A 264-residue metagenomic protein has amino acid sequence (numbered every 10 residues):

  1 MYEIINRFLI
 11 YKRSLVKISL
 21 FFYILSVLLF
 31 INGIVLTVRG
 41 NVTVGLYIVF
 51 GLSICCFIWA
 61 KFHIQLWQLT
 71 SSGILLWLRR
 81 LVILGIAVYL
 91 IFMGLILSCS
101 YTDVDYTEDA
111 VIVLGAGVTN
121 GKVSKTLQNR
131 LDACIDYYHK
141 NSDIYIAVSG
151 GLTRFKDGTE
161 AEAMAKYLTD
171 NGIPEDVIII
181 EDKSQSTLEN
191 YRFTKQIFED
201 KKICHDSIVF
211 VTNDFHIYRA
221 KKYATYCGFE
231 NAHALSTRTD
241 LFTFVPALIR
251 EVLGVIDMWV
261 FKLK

Functional and structural regions predicted by a protein language model:
M1-I10: Short, Lys/Arg-rich, polar N-terminal cytosolic tail immediately upstream of the first transmembrane signal-anchor
I10-R13, G40, L69-L76: Juxtamembrane loop-transmembrane helix junctions in multi-pass integral membrane proteins, especially the extracellular
L15-Q65: Membrane-embedded alpha-helical segments of integral membrane proteins
Y23-I34, I54, R80-M93, V252: Hydrophobic alpha-helical transmembrane segments of multipass integral membrane proteins
I31-V38, I58-F62, I91-S98, I135 (+1 more regions): Structural signature of transmembrane alpha-helix termini at the membrane-water interface
C56-T102: Transmembrane alpha-helices and immediately adjacent membrane-cytoplasm interface residues in multi-pass integral
L84, I91-R250: A structural signal for short, hydrophobic/glycine-enriched beta-strand patches
F244-K264: A transmembrane-helix-recognition feature enriched in membrane-embedded lipid enzymes and envelope glyco-/phospholipid
